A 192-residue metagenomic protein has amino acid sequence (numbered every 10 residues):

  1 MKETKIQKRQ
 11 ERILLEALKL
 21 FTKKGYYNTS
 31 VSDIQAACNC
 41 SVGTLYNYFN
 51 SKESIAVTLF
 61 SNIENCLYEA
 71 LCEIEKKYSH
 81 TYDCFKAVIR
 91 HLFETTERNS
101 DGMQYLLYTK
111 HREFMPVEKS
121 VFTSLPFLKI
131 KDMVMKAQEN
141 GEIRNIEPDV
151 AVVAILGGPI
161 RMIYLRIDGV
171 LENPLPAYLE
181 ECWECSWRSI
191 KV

Functional and structural regions predicted by a protein language model:
M1-K8: N-terminal intrinsically disordered/low-complexity leader segments
K8-A17, I34, I55, L59-I63 (+2 more regions): Generic hydrophobic, amphipathic alpha-helix propensity
R12, L20-S54, T58: Helix-turn-helix
T58, N62, C72-R98, V152-I155: Hydrophobic alpha-helical connector segments
N65-Y68, C72, M115-N140, D149-V153 (+1 more regions): Amphipathic alpha-helical packing segments from all-alpha helical-bundle domains
D83-K86, E118-S124, E139-L156, P174-A177 (+1 more regions): All-alpha amphipathic helical-bundle segments outside canonical DNA-binding/catalytic cores that form hydrophobic
H91-M115, M162-L165: Amphipathic alpha-helical segments used for helix-helix packing
E94, L128-E139, G157-G158, L171-V192: C-terminal peripheral helix-coil segments that are non-catalytic and often amphipathic
